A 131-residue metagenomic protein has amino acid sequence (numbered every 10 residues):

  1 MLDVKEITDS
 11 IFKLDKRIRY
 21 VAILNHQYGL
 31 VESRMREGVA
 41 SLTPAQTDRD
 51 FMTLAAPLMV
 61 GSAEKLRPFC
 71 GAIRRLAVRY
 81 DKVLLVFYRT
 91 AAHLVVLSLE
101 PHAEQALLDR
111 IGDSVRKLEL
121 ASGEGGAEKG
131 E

Functional and structural regions predicted by a protein language model:
M1-E131: Non-catalytic interaction/Regulatory regions outside core domains
